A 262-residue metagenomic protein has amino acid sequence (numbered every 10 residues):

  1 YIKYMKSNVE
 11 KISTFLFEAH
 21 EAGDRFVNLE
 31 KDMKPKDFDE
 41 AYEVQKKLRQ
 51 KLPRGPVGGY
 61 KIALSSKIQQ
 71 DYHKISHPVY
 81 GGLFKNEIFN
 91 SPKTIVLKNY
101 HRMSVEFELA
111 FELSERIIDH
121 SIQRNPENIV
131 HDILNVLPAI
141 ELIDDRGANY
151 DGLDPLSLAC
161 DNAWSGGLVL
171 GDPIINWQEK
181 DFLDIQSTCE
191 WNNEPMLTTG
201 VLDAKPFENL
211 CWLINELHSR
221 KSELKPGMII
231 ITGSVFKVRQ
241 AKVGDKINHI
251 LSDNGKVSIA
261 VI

Functional and structural regions predicted by a protein language model:
Y1-Y4: Short, Lys/Arg-enriched N-terminal segments with co-localized hydrophobic residues within the first ~10-30 amino acids
K6-K205, Q240-K242, K246, N254-I262: Catalytic-core "active-site belt" of small-molecule-metabolizing enzymes, emphasizing His/Asp/Glu-rich regions
N209-V238: A conserved acidic, glycine/proline-rich C-terminal tail/linker
